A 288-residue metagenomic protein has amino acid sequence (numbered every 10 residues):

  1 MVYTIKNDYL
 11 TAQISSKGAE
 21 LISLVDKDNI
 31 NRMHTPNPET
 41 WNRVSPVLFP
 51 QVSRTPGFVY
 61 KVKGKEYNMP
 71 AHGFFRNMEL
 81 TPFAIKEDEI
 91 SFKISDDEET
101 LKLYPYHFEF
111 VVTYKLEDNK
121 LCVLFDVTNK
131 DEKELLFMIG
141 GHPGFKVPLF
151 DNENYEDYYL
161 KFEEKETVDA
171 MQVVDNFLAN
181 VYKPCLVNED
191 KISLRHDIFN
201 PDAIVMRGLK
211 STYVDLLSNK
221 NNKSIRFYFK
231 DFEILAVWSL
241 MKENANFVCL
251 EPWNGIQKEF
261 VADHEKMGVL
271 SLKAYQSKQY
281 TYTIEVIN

Functional and structural regions predicted by a protein language model:
M1-V59, E66-P70, L209-F232, Q276-I287: Beta-strand-rich N-terminal accessory domains
L10, Y67, H72, N77-F83 (+1 more regions): Acidic/His-leaning functional-site neighborhoods
I14, F125-D131, M241, V286: Asparagine-centered strand-capping/turn motif at beta-strand->loop junctions
K65-D118: Extended, loop-rich substrate-binding clefts of extracytoplasmic carbohydrate-active enzymes
F83-I90, K115-K120, S218-K220, K242-A245 (+1 more regions): A short, structured loop/turn motif at beta-sheet edges
D96-L149: Acidic, contiguous internal or C-terminal segments within carbohydrate-active enzymes that form a structured patch used
E134, V147-K230: Active-site/ligand-binding surface loops and adjacent short beta/alpha elements that line catalytic pockets across
K266-K278: Intrinsically disordered, low-complexity Pro/Gly/Ser/Thr-rich segments with frequent PxxP/GP/PP motifs and embedded
